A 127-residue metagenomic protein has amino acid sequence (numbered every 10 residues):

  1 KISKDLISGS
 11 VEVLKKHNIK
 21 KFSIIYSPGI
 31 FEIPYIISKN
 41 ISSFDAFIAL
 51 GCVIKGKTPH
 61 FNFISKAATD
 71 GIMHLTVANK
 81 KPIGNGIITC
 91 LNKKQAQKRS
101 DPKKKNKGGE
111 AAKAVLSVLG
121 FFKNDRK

Functional and structural regions predicted by a protein language model:
K1-P28: Glycine-rich phosphate/diphosphate-binding loop of Rossmann-like nucleotide-binding domains
S23-K39: N-terminal beta-loop-helix "entrance" segment that forms/cooperates in small-molecule cofactor or anionic ligand
Y35-I72: Glycine-rich phosphate-binding loop
N62-T89: Short, acidic/small-residue loops that bind anionic groups at enzyme active sites
L91-N106: Phosphate-binding/catalytic loops
K105-K127: A charged, well-structured terminal subsegment
